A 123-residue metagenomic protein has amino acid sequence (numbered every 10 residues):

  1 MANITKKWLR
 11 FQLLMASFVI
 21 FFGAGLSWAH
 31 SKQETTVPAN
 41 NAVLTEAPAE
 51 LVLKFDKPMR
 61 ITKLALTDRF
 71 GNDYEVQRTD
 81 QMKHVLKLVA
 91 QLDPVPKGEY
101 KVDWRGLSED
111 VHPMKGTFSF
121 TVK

Functional and structural regions predicted by a protein language model:
A2, G25-Q33, P113-K123: Extracytoplasmic/periplasmic copper-protein system
A2-L14: Bacterial N-terminal signal peptides that target proteins for export
K6-K7, Q33-T36, D73-R78: Short hydrophobic/aromatic-rich motifs at helix boundaries and adjacent loops
Q12-A24: Bacterial N-terminal signal peptides
S27-L64: N-terminal non-catalytic regions of secreted/periplasmic and cell-surface proteins
V52-T121: Acidic, low-complexity Ser/Thr/Gly/Pro-rich repeat segments typical of extracellular/periplasmic and surface-exposed
